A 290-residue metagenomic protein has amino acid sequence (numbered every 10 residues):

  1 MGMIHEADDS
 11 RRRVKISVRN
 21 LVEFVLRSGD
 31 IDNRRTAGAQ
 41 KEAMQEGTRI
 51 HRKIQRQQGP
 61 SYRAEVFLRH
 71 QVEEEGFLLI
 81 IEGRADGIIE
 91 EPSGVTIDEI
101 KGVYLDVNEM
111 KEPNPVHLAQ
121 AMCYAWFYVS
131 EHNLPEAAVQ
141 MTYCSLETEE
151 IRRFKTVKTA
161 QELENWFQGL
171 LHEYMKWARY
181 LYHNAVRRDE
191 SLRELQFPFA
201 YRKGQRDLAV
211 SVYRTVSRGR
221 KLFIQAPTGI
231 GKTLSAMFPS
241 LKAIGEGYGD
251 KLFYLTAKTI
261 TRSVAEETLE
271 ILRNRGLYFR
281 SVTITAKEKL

Functional and structural regions predicted by a protein language model:
M1-G94, A119: Metal-dependent nuclease catalytic cores that hydrolyze phosphodiester bonds in DNA/RNA, characterized by
H70-E164: Mg2+/Mn2+-dependent nuclease catalytic core
Q120-C123, W166, P239, V264-L272 (+1 more regions): Alpha-helical scaffold elements adjacent to nucleotide-binding pockets in ATP/GTP-utilizing enzyme cores
L163-R193: Polybasic (Lys/Arg-rich)
L181-Q225, F238: Conserved pre-motif I regulatory segment
S211-S217, T233-Y248, E267-L272: Walker A/P-loop NTP-binding motif
Q225, G231-F238, T259, S263: Phosphate-binding Walker
K251-I271, R280-L290: Conserved Walker A/P-loop ATP-binding site and its immediately adjacent core in helicase/helicase-like ATPase domains
